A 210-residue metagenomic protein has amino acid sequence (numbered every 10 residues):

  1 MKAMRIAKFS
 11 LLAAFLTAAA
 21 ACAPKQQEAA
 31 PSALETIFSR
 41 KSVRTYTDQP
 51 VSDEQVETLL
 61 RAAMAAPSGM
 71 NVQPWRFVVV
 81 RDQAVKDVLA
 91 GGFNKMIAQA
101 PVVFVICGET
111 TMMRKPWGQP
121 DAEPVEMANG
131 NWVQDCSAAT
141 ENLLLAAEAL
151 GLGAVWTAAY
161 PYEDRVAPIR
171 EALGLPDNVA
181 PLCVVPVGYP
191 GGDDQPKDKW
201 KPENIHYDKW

Functional and structural regions predicted by a protein language model:
M1-L11: Bacterial N-terminal signal peptides that target proteins for export
F9, A20-W210: Acidic, surface-exposed loops and disordered segments
A14-T17: Repetitive helical segments and hydrophobic/amphipathic motifs
